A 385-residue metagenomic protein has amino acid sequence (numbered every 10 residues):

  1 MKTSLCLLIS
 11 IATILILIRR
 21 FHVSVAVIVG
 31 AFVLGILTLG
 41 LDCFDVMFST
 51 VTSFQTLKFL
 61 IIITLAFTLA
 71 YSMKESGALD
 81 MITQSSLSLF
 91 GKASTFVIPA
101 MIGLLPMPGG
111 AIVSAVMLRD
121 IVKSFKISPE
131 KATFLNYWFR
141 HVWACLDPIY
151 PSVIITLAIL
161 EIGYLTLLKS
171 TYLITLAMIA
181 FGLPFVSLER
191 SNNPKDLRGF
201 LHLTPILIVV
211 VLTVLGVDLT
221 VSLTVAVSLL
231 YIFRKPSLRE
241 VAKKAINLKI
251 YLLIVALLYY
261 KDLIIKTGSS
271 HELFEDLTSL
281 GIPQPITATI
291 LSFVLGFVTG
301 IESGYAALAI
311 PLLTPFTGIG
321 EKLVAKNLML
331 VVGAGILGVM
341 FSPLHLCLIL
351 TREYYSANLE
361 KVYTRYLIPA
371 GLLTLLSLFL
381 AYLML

Functional and structural regions predicted by a protein language model:
M1-T68, M81-S85, L89, P205-G281: Hydrophobic transmembrane alpha-helices of multi-pass solute/ion transporters
I9, L34, T38, P106 (+5 more regions): Alpha-helical transmembrane segments of multipass membrane proteins
I14, I18, G35-L39, P108-A111 (+6 more regions): Membrane-embedded alpha-helical segments of multi-pass transporters/permeases
K58, A70-G77, G103-V116, W143-Y150 (+3 more regions): Short helix-coil transition sites and intra-membrane helix breaks within transmembrane domains of multi-pass
L65, S86-M117, L280-I319, L328-I336: Hydrophobic alpha-helical transmembrane segments of multi-pass integral membrane proteins, predominantly secondary
E75-A78, S88-K92, D120-T133, L157-L165 (+3 more regions): Juxtamembrane helix-boundary/capping and inter-helix hinge elements in multi-pass membrane proteins
A132, W138-H141, C145, S152 (+3 more regions): C-terminal transmembrane helix pair
F185-I206, P236-K244: Flexible interhelical linker loops that connect adjacent transmembrane helices in multi-pass membrane transporters
